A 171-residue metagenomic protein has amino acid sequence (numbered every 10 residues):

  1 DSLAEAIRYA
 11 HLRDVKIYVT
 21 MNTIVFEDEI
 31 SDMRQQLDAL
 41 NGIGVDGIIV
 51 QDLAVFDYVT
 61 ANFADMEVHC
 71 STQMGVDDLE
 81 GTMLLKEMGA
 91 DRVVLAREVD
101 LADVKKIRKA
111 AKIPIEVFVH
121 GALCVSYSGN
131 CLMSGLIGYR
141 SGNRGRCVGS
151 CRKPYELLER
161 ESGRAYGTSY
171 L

Functional and structural regions predicted by a protein language model:
D1-V76, D103-L171: Active-site pocket-lining/capping segments in soluble small-molecule metabolic enzymes
V50, L95-A96: Short beta-strand and adjacent tight-turn residues that come in two discontinuous sequence segments and form the edges
H69-C70, R92-L95: Short catalytic-loop micro-motif centered on adjacent basic/acidic residues
L79-E80: Conserved nucleotide-cofactor-binding alpha/beta core module
